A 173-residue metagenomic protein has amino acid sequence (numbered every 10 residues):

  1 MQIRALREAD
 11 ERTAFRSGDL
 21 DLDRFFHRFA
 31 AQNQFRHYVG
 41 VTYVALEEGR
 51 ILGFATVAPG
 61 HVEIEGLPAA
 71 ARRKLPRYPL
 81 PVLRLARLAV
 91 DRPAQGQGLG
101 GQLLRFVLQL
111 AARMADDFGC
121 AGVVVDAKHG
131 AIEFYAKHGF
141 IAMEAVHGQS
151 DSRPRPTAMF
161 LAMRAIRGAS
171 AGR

Functional and structural regions predicted by a protein language model:
M1-R36: Short amphipathic alpha-helix that is part of the acyltransferase structural core
N33-R36, A111-F118: Alpha-helix termini
V39-P59: Conserved beta-hairpin
A45, A111, D151-R155: Preference for well-ordered, secondary-structure-rich cores of eukaryotic proteins
F54-R87, Q95, S152-R153: Conserved acyl-donor/pantetheine-binding loop and adjacent beta-alpha core of acyl/acetyltransferases and related
G96-A111: Conserved acetyl-CoA-binding loop-helix of GNAT-fold acetyltransferases
G119-G130, E144-R173: C-terminal "cap" of GNAT-fold acetyltransferases
A136-A145: Conserved acetyl-CoA-binding loop of GNAT-fold acetyltransferases
